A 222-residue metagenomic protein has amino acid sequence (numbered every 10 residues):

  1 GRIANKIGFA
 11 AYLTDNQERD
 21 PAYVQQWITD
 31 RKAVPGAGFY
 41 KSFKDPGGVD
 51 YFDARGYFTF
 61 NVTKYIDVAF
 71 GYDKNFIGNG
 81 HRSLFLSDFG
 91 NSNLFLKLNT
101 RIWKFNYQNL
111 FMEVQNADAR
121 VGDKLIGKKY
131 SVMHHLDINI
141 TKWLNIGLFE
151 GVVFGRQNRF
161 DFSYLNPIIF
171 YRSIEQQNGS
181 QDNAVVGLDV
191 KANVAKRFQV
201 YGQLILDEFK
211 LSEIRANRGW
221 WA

Functional and structural regions predicted by a protein language model:
G1-N145, E150-R156, I214-R218, A222: Outer-membrane beta-barrel channel domains
A11-Y12, Y51, N139-V152, Q157-A222: Exposed, low-structure sequence patches enriched in small/polar residues
